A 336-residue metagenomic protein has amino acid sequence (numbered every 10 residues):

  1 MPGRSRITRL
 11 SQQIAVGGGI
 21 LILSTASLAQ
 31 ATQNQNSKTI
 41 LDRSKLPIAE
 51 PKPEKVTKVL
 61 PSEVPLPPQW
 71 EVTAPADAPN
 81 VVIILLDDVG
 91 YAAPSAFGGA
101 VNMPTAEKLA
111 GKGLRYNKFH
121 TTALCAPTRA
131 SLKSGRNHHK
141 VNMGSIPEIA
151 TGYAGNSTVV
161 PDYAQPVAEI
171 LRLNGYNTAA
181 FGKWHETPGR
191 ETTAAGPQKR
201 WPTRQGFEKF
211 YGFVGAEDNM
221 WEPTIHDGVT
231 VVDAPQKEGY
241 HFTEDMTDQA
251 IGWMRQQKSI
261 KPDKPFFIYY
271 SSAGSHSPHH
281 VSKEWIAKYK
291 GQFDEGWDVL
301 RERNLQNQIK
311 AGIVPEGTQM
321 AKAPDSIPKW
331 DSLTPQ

Functional and structural regions predicted by a protein language model:
P2-G17: Bacterial N-terminal signal peptides that target proteins for export
I14, G18, A29-Q336: Formylglycine-dependent sulfatase
S24-A26: N-terminal signal peptide c-region/cleavage motif recognized by signal peptidases
